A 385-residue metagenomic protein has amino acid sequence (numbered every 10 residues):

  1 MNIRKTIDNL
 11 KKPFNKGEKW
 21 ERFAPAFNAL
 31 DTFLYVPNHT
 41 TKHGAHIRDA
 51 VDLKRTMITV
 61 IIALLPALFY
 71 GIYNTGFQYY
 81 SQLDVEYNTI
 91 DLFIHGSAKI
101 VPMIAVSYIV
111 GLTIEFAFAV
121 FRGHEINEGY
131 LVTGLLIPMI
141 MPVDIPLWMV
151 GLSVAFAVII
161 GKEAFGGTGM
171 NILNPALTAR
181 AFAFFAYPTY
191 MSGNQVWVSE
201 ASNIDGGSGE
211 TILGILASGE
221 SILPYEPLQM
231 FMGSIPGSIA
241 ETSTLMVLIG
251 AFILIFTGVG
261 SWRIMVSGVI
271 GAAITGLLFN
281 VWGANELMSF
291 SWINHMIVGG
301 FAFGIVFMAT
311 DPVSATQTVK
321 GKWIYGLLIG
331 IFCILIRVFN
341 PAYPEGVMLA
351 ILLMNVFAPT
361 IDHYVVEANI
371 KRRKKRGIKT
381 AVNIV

Functional and structural regions predicted by a protein language model:
M1-I104, I384-V385: N-terminal signal-anchor module of multipass membrane proteins
T41-I47, G111-R122, I159-G169, I249-T257 (+1 more regions): C-terminal ends of transmembrane helices
F93-I109, D144-S153, M230, S234-T244 (+1 more regions): Structural signature of hydrophobic alpha-helical transmembrane segments
V110-E115, Y130-M139, V154-G161, L245-L254 (+3 more regions): Hydrophobic, membrane-inserted alpha-helices
E125-D205: Membrane-interface helix-loop-helix junctions at boundaries between adjacent transmembrane segments
G151, I172-L177, W292-G299, K322 (+1 more regions): Loop-to-transmembrane alpha-helix initiation sites
G169-L248: Long hydrophobic alpha-helical segments that form multi-pass transmembrane helix bundles in integral membrane proteins
M265-I270, I274-V319: A beta-strand-loop signature enriched in Asp, Gly, Thr, and Trp that corresponds to the sialidase/neuraminidase Asp-box
